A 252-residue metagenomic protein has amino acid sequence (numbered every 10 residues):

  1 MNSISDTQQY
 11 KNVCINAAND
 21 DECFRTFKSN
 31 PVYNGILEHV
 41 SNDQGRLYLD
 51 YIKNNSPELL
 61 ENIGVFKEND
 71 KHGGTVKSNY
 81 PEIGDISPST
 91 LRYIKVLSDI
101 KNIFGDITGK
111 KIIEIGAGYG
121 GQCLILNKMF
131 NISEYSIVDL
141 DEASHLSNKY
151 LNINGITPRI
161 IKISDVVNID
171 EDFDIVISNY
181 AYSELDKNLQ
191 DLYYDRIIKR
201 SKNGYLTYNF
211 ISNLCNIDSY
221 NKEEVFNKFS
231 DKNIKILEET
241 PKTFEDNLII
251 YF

Functional and structural regions predicted by a protein language model:
M1-S87: N-terminal accessory regions of S-adenosyl-L-methionine
T90-T108: Conserved alpha-helix/loop element of class I SAM-dependent methyltransferases that forms part of the SAM/SAH-binding
T108-G118: Conserved class I S-adenosyl-L-methionine
Y119-N131: Conserved SAM-binding loop of SAM-dependent methyltransferases across substrates and taxa, primarily the Class I
K149-D170: S-adenosyl-L-methionine
I175-N188: A short SAM/SAH-binding and catalytic strip from SAM-dependent methyltransferases
L185-I197: A short, conserved alpha-helix within the catalytic core of class I
S201-N213: Conserved beta-strand signature within the Rossmann-like core of class I S-adenosyl-L-methionine
